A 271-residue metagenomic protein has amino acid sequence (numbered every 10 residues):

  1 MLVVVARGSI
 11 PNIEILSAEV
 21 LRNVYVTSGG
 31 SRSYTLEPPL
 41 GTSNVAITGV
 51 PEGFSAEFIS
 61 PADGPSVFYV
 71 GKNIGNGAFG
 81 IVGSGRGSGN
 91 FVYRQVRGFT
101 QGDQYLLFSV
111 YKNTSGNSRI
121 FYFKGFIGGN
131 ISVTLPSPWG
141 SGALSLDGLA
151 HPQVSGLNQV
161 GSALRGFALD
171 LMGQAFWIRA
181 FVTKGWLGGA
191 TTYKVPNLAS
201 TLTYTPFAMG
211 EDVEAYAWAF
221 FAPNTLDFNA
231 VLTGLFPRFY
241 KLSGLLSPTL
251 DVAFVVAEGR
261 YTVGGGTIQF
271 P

Functional and structural regions predicted by a protein language model:
M1-G148, I178, P237-P271: Preference for solvent-exposed, low-hydrophobicity sequence contexts
A18, F167, A215-W218, G266: Generic beta-strand hydrophobic packing signal
P61-Y69, L157-R179, T203-E214, L226-L232: Solvent-exposed loop/turn segments flanking beta-strands in beta-repeat/beta-sandwich domains
S88-G98, A190-E214: Signal that preferentially marks extracellular ectodomain short beta-strand elements of beta-sandwich modules
Q101-Q104, F108-N113, T203-P237: Beta-strand-rich modules
L146-G161, Y193-S200: Conserved aromatic anchor
K184-G189: Short proline/glycine- and polar residue-rich coil/turn motifs
